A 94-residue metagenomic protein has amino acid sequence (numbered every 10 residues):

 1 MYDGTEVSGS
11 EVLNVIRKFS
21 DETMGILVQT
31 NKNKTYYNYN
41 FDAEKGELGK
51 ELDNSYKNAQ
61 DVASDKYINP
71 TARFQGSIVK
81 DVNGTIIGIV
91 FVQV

Functional and structural regions predicted by a protein language model:
M1-V94: N-terminal export/assembly leader peptides and their processing motifs that target proteins to secretory
